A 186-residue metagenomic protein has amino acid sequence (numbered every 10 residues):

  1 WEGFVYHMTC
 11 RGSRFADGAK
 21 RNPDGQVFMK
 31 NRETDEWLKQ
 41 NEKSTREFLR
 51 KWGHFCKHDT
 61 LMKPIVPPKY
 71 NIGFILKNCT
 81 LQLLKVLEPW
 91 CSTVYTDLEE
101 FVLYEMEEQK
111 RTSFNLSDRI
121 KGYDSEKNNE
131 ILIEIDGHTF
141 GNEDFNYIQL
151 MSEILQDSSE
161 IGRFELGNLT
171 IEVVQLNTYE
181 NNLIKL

Functional and structural regions predicted by a protein language model:
W1-T9, A16-K20: Catalytic beta-strand/loop signature of glycosyltransferases that borders the donor
A16-Q82, V86-L103, E107-S117, G122 (+1 more regions): C-terminal, non-catalytic tails of nucleotide-sugar-dependent glycosyltransferases
N71-I75, C91-D97, N128-D136, E153-G162: Hydrophobic beta-strand segments of well-ordered beta-sheets in folded domains
L116-I154: Short, well-ordered secondary-structure micro-motifs within conserved domains or adaptor modules
N146-L186: Aromatic/acidic, Gly/Pro-rich catalytic loop(s) in extracytoplasmic/lumenal soluble domains of multi-pass membrane
